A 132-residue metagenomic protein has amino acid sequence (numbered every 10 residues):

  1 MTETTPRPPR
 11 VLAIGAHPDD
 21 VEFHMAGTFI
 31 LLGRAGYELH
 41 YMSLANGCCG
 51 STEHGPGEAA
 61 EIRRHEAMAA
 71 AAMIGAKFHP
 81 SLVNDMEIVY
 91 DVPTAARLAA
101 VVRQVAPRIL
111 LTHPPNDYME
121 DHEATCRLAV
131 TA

Functional and structural regions predicted by a protein language model:
M1-V105: Active-site rim/loop-helix segments in enzyme catalytic domains that contact anionic ligands
I14, T112, M119: Active-site-adjacent beta-strand anchor residues
A67, L110, A129: Hydrophobic/aromatic pocket-lining and membrane-interface residues
E87-I88, P115-H122: Acidic, metal-coordinating catalytic cores used for nucleic-acid/nucleotide bond scission and strand-transfer chemistry
T94, L98-N116, T125-C126: Proline-aspartate-enriched helix->loop->beta-strand connector
E120-A132: Short Gly/Thr/Asp-enriched flexible loops that form oxyanion-binding sites at enzyme active sites
